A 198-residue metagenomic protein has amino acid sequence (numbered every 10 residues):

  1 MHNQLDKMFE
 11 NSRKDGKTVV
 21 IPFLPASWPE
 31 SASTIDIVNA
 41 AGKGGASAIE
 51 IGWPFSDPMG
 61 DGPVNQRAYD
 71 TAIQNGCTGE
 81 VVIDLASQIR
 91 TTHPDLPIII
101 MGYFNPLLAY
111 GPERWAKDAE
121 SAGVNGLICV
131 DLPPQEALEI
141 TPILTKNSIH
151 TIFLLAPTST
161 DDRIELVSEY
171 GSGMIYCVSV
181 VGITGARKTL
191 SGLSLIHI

Functional and structural regions predicted by a protein language model:
M1-I21, A86, T91: N-terminal amphipathic alpha-helix/helix-capping segment at the start of soluble metabolic enzymes
I21, E50, I128, F153 (+1 more regions): Conserved beta-strand positions in the central sheet of alpha/beta enzyme cores
I21-S33, I99-G111, I152-S159, R187: Active-site mouth loops of central-metabolism enzymes
P22, G52, A119, V167: Conserved, mostly hydrophobic/aromatic
W28, E50-C77, V180-R187: Glycine-rich, proline-tolerant flexible connector loops at the mouths of alpha/beta enzymes
W53, Q66-C129: Active-site beta->alpha loop and helix N-cap motifs at the rims of alpha/beta catalytic domains
V124-E136, H150-S159: Catalytic beta/alpha-barrel core
I196-I198: Conserved small/polar residues in nucleotide/adenosyl-binding loops
